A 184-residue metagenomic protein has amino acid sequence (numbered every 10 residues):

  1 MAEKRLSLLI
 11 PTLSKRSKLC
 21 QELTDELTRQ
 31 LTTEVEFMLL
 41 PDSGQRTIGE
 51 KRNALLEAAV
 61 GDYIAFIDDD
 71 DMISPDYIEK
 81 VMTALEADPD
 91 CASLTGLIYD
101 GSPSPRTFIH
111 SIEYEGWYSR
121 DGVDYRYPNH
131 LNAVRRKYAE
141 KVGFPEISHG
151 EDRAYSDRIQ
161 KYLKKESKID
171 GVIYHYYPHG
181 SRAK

Functional and structural regions predicted by a protein language model:
E22-F37: Short, acidic, metal-binding catalytic loop of nucleotide-sugar glycosyltransferases
S43-A59: Glycine-rich, basic loop-to-helix element that forms the pyrophosphate-binding segment of sugar-nucleotide handling
I64: Short aromatic/hydrophobic "clamp" motif used to bind/position activated sugar donors
D68-M72: The conserved acidic donor/metal-binding loop of glycosyltransferases
D76-T107: Conserved donor NDP-sugar-binding/catalytic core segment of glycosyltransferases
Y99, Y114-V134: A recurrent flexible, glycine/aromatic-enriched loop bordering the glycosyltransferase active site that acts as
H149-Y155: Acidic donor-binding loop at a coil-to-helix junction in glycosyltransferase catalytic cores that engages
I169-K184: Active-site donor/metal-binding and catalytic loop motifs of nucleotide-sugar-dependent glycosylation enzymes
